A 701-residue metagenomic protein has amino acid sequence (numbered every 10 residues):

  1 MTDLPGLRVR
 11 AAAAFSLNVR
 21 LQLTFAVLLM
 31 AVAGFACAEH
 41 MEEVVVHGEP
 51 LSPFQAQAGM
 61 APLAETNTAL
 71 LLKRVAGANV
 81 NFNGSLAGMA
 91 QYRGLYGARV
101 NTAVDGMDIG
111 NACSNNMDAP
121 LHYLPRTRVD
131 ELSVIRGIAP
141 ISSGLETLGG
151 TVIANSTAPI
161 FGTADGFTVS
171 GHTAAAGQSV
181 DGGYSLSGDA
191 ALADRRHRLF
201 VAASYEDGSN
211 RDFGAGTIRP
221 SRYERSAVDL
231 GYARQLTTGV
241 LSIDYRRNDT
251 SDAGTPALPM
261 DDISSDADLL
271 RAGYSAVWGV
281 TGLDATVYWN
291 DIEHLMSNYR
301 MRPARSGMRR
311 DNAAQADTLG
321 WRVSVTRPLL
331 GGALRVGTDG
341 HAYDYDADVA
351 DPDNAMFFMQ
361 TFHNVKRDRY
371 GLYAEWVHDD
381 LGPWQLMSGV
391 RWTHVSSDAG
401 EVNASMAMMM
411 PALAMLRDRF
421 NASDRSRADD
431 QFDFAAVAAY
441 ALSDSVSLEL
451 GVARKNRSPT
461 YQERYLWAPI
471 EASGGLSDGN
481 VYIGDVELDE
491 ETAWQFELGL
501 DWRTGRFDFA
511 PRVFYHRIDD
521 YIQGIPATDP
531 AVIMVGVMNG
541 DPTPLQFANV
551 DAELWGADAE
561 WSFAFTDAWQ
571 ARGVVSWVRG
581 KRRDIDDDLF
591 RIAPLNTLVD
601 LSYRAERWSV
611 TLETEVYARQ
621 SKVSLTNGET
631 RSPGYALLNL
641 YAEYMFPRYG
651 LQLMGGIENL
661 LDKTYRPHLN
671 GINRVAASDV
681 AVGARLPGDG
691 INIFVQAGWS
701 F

Functional and structural regions predicted by a protein language model:
A69-D108, R136: Extracytoplasmic beta-strand/coil segments of soluble accessory domains associated with Gram-negative outer-membrane
D108-I138: Short acidic/polar hinge/loop motifs at secondary-structure boundaries that mediate gating or recognition
T127-R136, I141-G214, S221-A227, T238-G239: Outer-membrane beta-barrel translocator/receptor signature
G208, G214-A215, R219-R225, G239-L283 (+3 more regions): Flexible loop and strand-edge segments within Gram-negative outer membrane beta-barrel domains
D229, A314-V325, T361, V365 (+6 more regions): Outer membrane beta-barrel strand-and-loop segments of large Gram-negative receptors, especially TonB-dependent
R234-T238, D244, Y288, G331-R335 (+8 more regions): Structural signature of Gram-negative outer-membrane beta-barrels, strongest in the C-terminal barrel of TonB-dependent
L330, D379-L386, H394-V395, F509-A510 (+5 more regions): Gram-negative outer-membrane beta-barrel transporters
R457, D519, A618-K622, Y644-F701: C-terminal beta-signal and adjacent terminal beta-strands/loops of Gram-negative outer-membrane beta-barrel proteins
